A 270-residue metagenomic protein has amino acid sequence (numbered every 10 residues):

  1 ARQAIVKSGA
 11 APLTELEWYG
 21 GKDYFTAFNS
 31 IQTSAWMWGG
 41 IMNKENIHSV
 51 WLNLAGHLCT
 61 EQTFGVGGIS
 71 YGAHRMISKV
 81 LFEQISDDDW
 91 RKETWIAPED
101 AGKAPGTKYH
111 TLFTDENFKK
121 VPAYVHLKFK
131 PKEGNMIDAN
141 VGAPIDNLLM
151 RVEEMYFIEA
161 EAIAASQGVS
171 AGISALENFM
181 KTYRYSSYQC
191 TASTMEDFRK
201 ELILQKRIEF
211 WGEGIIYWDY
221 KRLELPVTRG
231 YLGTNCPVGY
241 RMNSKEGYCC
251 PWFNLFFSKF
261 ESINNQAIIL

Functional and structural regions predicted by a protein language model:
A1-L54, F64-G67, E83-L270: Acidic/polar-rich alpha-helix caps and helix-coil junctions
C59-I77: Short, cationic low-complexity segments
V80: Non-catalytic, low-structured ubiquitin/UBL-interacting segments
